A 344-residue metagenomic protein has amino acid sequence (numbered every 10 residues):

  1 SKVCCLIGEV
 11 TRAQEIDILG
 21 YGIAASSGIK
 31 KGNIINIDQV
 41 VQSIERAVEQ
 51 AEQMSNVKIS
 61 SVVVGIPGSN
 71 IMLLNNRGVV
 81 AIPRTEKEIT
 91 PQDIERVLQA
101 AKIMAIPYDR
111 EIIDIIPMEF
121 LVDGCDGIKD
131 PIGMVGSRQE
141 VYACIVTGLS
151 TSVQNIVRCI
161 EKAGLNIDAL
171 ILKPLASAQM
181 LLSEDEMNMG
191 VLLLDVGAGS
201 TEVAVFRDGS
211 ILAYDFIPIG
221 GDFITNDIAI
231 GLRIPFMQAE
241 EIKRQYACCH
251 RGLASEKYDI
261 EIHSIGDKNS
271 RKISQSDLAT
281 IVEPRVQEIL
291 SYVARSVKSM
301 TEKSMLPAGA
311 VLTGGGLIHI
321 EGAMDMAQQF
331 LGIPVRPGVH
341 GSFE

Functional and structural regions predicted by a protein language model:
S1-K2, I66-G68, L193-S200, F206-G209 (+2 more regions): A short acidic Gly-Thr/Ser loop motif
L6-L193, S210-L212, G221, L232-I281 (+3 more regions): Nucleotide/phosphate-binding catalytic cleft detector across ATP-hydrolyzing and phosphate-transferring enzymes
I71-M72, S200, L212-A213, Q287 (+2 more regions): Short beta-strands and strand-coil junctions in structured, solvent-facing domains, enriched
A178-Q179, H319-I320, E344: Flexible loop/turn segments at secondary-structure boundaries
S183-D185, G315-F330: Short glycine/threonine-rich loop-to-helix capping motif typified by GTGT followed within a few residues by an Asp-Pro
R285-A294: A general structural motif
R336-E344: Glycine-rich phosphate-binding/hydrolytic loop that grips phosphoryl groups
